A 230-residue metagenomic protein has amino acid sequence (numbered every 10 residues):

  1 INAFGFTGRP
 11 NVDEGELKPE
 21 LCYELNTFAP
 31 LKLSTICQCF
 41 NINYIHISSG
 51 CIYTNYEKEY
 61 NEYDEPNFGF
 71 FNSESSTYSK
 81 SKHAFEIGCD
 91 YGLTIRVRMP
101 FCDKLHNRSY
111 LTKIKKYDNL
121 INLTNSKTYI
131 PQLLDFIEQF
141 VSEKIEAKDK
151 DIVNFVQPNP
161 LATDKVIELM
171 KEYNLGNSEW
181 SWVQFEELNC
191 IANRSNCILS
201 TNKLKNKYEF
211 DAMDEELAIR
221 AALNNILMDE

Functional and structural regions predicted by a protein language model:
I1-T27: NAD(P)H-binding glycine-rich loop region in Rossmannoid oxidoreductase-like domains and their noncatalytic homologs
A3-F4, Y44-G50, T54, I95-V97: SDR active-site strand-loop-helix element
L17-E24, F28-K32, C51-I95, C102: Catalytic helix-loop patch of NAD(P)-dependent Rossmann-fold dehydrogenases
C39-I42: A short helix->loop->beta-strand "cap" motif at the edges of active sites that frequently abuts
K58, E86-Q139: NAD(P)-dependent short-chain dehydrogenase/reductase
E65-F68, R98-P100, Y110-I121, N174-F185: A short C-terminal helix-loop "cap" of Rossmann-like NAD(P)-dependent dehydrogenase/epimerase domains
F136-N196, E230: Mid/C-terminal beta-alpha module of Rossmann-like enzyme folds, strongest in SDR-family dehydrogenases/epimerases
M213-E230: Amphipathic terminal alpha-helices
